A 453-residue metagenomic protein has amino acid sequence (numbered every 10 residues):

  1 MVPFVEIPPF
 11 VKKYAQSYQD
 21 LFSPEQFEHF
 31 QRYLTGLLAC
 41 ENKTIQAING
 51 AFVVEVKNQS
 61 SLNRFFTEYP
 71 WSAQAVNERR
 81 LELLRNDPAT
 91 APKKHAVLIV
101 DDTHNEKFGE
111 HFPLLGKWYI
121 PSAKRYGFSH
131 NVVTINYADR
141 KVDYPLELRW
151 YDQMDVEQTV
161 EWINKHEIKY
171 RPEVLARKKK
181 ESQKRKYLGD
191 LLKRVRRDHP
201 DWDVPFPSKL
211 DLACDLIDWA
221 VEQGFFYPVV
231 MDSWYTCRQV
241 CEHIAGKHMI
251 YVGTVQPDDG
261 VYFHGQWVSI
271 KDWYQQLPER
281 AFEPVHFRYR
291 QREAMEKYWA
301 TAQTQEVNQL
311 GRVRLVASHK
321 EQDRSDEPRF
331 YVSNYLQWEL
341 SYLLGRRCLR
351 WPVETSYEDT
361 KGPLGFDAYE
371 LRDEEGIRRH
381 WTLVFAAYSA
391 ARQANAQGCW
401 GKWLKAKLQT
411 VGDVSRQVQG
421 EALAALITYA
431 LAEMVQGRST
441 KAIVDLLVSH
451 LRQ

Functional and structural regions predicted by a protein language model:
L21-Q26, C40-E110, G246-H248, S269-W273 (+2 more regions): Electropositive nucleic-acid engagement tracts
I48-N49, K94-F108, I135, V229-T236 (+4 more regions): Short, conserved catalytic/metal-binding motifs centered on acidic residues
F65-L175, K179: Active-site-proximal, Lys/Arg-enriched surface segment that forms a nucleic-acid-binding/basic interface patch
E82-P88, H199-P228: Short, basic/hydrophobic alpha-helical segments
V100-H104, Y274-Q275, E339-L371: Short amphipathic alpha-helical "interface-anchor" segments enriched in bulky aromatics
K141-V195, W202, I250-P352, T440 (+1 more regions): An anionic, glycine-rich sequence signature occurring as long contiguous blocks
V230-C237, P257-D259, G376: Acidic, metal-coordinating catalytic cores used for nucleic-acid/nucleotide bond scission and strand-transfer chemistry
F366-A424: Basic, amphipathic alpha-helical segments enriched in Lys/Arg and hydrophobic/aromatic residues
